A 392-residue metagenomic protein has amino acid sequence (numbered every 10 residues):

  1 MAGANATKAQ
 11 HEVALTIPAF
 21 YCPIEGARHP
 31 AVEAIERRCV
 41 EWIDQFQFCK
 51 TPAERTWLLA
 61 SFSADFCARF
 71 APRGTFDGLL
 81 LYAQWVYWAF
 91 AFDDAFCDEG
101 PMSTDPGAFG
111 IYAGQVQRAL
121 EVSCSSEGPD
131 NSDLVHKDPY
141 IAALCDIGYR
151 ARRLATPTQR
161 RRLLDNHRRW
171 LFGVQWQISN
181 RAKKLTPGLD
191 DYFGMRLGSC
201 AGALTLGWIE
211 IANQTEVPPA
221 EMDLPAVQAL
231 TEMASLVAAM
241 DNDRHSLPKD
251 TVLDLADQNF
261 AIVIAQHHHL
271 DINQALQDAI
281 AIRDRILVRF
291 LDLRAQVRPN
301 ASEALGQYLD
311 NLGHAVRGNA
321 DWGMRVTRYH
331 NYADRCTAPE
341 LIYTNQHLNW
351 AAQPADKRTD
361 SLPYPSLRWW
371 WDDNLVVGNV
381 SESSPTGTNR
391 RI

Functional and structural regions predicted by a protein language model:
M1-I392: Alpha-helical, largely C-terminal catalytic domains that coordinate divalent metal ions via clustered Asp/Glu/His
